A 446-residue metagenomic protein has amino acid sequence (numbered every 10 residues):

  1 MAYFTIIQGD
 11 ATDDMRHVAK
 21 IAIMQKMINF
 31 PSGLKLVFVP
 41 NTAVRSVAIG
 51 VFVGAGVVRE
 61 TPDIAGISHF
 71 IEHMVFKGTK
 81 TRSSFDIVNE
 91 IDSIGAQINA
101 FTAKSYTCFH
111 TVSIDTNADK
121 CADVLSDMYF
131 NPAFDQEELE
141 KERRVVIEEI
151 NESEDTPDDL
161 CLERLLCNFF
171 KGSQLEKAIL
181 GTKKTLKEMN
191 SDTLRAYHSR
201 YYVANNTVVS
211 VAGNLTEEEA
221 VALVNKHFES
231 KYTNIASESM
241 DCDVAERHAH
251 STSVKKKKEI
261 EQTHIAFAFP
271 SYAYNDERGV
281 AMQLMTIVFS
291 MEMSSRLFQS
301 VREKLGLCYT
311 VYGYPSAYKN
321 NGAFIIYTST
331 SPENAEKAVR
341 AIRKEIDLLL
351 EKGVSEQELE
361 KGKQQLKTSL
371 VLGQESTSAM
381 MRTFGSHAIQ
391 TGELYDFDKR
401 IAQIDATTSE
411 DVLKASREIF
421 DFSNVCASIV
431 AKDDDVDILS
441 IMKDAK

Functional and structural regions predicted by a protein language model:
Y3-F4: Aromatic (phenylalanine/tyrosine) cluster motif
A11-V18: Short hydrophobic alpha-helical segments enriched in small aliphatic residues
I21-S46: N- or domain-start disorder-to-order transition segments that initiate the globular core
N29, P40, S84-S237, V244-A245 (+5 more regions): Charge-rich, well-structured scaffold segments of protease-associated domains
L34, V47-I49, T107, T263-I265 (+2 more regions): Change "...and in nucleic-acid phosphodiester-cleaving endonucleases..." to "...and in nucleic-acid processing enzymes
P40-I91, L165, F267, E277-F289 (+1 more regions): Active/ligand-binding-proximal structured segments within catalytic/core domains that scaffold catalytic residues
N41, G50-F52, A236-R296: His/Glu-based metal-binding/catalytic segments typifying zinc-dependent metallopeptidases
